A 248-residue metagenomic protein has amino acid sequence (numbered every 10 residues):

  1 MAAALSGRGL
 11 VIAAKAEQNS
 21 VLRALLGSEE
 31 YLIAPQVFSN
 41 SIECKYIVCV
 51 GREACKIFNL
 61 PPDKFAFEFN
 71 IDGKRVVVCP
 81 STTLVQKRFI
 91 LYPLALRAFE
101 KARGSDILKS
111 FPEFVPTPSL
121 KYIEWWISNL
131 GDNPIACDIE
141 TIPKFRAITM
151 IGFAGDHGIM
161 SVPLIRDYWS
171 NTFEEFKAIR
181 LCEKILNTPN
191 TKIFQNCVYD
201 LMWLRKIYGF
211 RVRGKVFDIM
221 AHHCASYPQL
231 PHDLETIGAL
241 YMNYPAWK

Functional and structural regions predicted by a protein language model:
M1, K87-R88, P93-I139, P143-K144 (+1 more regions): N-terminal accessory regions of nucleic-acid-interacting proteins
M1-K109: A polyanion-binding, active-site-adjacent surface
V11-A13, C79, I135-D138, F194 (+1 more regions): Short hydrophobic beta-strand that contains or immediately precedes a catalytic carboxylate
K15, G51, T83, D138-I142 (+4 more regions): Anionic group-transfer/hydrolysis microenvironments
E17-Q18, P143-T149: Short, flexible loop/turn motifs enriched in small residues
K45-R52, A136, N190-C197: Acidic beta-strand-to-loop metal/phosphate-binding motif
K56-L60, R146, M202-R205: Short glycine-/acidic-enriched loop or helix-start segments at secondary-structure transitions that form or flank
G104-P118, T149, D156-K248: Active-site-proximal helix-loop-helix substrate-binding element of RNase H-like nuclease domains
